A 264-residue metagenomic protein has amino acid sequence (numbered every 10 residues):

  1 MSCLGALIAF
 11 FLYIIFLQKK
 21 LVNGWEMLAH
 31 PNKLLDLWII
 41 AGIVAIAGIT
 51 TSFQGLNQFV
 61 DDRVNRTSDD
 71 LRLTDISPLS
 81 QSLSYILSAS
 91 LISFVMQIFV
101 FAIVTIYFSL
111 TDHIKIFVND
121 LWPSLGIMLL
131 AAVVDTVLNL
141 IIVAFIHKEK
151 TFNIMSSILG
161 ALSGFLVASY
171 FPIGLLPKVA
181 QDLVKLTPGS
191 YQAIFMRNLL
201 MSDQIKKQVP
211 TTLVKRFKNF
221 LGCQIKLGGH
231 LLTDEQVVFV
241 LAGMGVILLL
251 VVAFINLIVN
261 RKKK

Functional and structural regions predicted by a protein language model:
M1-N23, L35-T51, S90-V95, S156-G164 (+1 more regions): Hydrophobic alpha-helical transmembrane segments of multi-pass membrane transport/permease proteins
I15-L21, V143-L199: Transmembrane helix segments
Q18-E26, R66, F101, T105-I114 (+5 more regions): Transmembrane helix-loop junctions in multipass membrane proteins, especially transporters and channels
H30-D61, A132-L140, A144, L250-L257: Hydrophobic alpha-helical transmembrane segments of membrane proteins
S52-I76: Transmembrane helix boundary and interhelical loop/hinge segments in multi-pass membrane proteins
P78, L87-S163, L250: Alpha-helical transmembrane segments and their short interhelical loops
Y170-D234: Terminal transmembrane helical anchor/hairpin motif
T211-K264: Junction motif at the cytosolic side of a transmembrane helix
